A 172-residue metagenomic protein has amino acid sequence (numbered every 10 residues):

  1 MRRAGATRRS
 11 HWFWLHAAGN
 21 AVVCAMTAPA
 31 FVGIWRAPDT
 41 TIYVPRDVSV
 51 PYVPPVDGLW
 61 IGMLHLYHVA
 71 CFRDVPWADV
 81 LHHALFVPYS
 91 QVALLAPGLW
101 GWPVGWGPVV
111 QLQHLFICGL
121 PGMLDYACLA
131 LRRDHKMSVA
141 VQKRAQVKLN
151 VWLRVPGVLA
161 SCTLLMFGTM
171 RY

Functional and structural regions predicted by a protein language model:
M1-P76: N-terminal signal-anchor/initial transmembrane insertion module of eukaryotic multi-pass membrane proteins
R3, C24-P38, V69-F72, Q91-L94 (+4 more regions): Transmembrane helix-loop junctions and nearby membrane-interface residues
H11-G19, V53, W60-M63, A78 (+4 more regions): Physicochemical signature of membrane-embedded alpha-helices that form the seven-helix bundle of GPCRs, emphasizing
N20-T27, H82-Q91, N150-L165: Core segments of transmembrane alpha-helices that mediate helix-helix packing or line hydrophobic substrate/ligand
V32-V53, A93-V109, T169-Y172: Helix-coil boundary and interhelical linker segments in multi-pass alpha-helical membrane proteins
L59-V141: Membrane-proximal helix-loop-helix units in multi-pass membrane proteins
A127-C128, M137-Y172: C-terminal transmembrane module of eukaryotic multi-pass membrane proteins
